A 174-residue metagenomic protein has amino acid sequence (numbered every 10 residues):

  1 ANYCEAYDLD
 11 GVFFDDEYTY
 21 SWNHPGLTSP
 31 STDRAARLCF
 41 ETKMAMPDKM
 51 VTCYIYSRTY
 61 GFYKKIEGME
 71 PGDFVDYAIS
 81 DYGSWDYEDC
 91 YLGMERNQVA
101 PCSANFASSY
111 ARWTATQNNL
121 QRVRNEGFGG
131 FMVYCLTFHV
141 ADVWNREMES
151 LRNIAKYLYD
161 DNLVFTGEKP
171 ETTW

Functional and structural regions predicted by a protein language model:
A1-W174: Secreted glycan hydrolases and related glycan-binding modules that recognize and/or cleave
